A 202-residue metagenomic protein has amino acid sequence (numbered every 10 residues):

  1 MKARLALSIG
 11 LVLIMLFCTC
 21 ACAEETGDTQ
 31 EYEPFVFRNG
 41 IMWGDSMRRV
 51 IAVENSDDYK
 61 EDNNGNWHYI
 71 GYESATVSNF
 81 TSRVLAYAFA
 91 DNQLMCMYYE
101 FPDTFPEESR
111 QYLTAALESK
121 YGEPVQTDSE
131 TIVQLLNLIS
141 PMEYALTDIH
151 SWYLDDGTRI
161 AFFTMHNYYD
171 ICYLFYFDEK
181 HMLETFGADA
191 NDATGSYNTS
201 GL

Functional and structural regions predicted by a protein language model:
M1, F17-E25: Intrinsically disordered, low-complexity Ser/Thr/Pro-rich tracts
M1-I9: Positively charged n-region of N-terminal signal peptides that target proteins for export
I9-C18: Bacterial N-terminal signal peptides
E24-Y69, S74, F101-L202: Non-cytosolic coordination micro-motifs
T76-R83: Amphipathic hydrophobic-ligand
L85-Y87, F162-F163: Short, surface-exposed beta-strand/loop micro-motifs that present aromatic residues
